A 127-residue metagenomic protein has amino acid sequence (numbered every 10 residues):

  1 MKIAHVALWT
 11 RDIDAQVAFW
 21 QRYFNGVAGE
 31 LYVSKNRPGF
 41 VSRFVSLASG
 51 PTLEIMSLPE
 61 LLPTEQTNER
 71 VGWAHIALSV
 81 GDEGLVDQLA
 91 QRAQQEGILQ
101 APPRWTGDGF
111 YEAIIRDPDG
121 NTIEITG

Functional and structural regions predicted by a protein language model:
M1-K2, G127: Absolute protein N-terminus
I3-R11, R43-S46, Q66-R92, E112-R116: Vicinal oxygen chelate
W9-T52: Core segments of cupin and vicinal oxygen chelate
G29-L31, E60-E65: A short, acidic/glycine-rich surface segment
Y32, A90-G127: Vicinal oxygen chelate
S49-T52, E60-L61, E83-V86: Short, charged/polar surface micro-motifs in flexible loops or helix N-caps
I55-S57, G127: Residue-level recognition of conserved beta-strand positions in structured domain cores
